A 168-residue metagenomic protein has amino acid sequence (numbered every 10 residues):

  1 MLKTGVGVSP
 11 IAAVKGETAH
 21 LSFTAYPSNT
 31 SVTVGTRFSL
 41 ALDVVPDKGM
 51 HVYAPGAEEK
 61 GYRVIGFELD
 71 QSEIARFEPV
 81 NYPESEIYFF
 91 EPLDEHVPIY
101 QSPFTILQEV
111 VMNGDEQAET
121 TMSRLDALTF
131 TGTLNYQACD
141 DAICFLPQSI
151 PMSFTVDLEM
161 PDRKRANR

Functional and structural regions predicted by a protein language model:
M1-R168: Extracellular/lumen-exposed scaffold segments
